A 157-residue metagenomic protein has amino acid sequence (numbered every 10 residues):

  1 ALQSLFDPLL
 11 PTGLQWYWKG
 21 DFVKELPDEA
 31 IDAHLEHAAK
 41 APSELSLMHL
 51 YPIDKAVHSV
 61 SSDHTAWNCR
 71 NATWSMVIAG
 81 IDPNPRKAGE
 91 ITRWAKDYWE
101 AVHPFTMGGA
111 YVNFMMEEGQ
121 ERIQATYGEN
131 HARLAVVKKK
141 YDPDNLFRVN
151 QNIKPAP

Functional and structural regions predicted by a protein language model:
A1-P157: Soluble FAD-dependent oxygen oxidases
